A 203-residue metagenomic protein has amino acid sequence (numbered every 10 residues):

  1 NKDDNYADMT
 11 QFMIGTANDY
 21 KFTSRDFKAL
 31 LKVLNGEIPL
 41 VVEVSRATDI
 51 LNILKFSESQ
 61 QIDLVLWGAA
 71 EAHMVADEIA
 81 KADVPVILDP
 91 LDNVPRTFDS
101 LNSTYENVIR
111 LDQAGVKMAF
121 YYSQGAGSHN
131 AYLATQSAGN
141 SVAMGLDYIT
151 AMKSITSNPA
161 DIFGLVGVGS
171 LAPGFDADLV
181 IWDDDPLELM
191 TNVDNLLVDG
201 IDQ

Functional and structural regions predicted by a protein language model:
N1-L64, N192, V198: Polyanionic/metal-chelating signatures
D26, R46-D49, A72, T104 (+1 more regions): Amphipathic coiled-coil/heptad-repeat helices and related helical stalk/stem segments that mediate oligomerization
P39, D77-A80, P85, D89-N93 (+1 more regions): His/Asp/Glu-enriched, well-ordered alpha-helical/loop segment that forms or immediately abuts the divalent-metal
V41-S45, D63-E71, L91-R96: Catalytic beta/alpha-barrel core
A47-L51, A69-A76, A126-S128: Active-site environment of divalent metal-dependent phosphoester hydrolases
T48, V94, L187-E188: Glycine-rich nucleotide phosphate-binding loop and flanking beta-alpha elements of Rossmann-like dinucleotide-binding
S59, D63-W67, V84-I87: Long, well-ordered mid-to-C-terminal structural blocks that present hydrophobic/aromatic surfaces
P173-Q203: C-terminal cap of metal-dependent C-N hydrolases
